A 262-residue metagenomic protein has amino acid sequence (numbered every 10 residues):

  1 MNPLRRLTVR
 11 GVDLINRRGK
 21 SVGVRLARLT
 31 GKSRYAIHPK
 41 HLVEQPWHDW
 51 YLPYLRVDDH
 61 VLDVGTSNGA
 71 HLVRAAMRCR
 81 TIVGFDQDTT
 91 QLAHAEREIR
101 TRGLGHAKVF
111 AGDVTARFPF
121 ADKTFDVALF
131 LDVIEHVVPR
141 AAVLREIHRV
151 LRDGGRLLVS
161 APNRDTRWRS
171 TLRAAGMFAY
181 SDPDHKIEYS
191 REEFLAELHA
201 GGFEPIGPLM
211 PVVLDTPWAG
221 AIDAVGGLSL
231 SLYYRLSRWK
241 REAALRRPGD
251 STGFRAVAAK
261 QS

Functional and structural regions predicted by a protein language model:
M1-A121, V127-L131, L144, L209-P211 (+2 more regions): Conserved N-terminal segment of class I S-adenosyl-L-methionine
T90, V138-A142, R169: Short N-terminal helix/helix-N-cap motif within the alpha/beta-hydrolase-1
T115, E204-Y234: Conserved catalytic loop of SAM-dependent methyltransferase domains
D132-H136: A short His-aromatic
A141-D153: A short glycine-rich, Lys/Arg-flanked "PGG" loop and its adjoining helix->strand segment in the class I
G155-A161: Conserved beta-strand signature within the Rossmann-like core of class I S-adenosyl-L-methionine
N163-H185: Short, glycine-/aromatic-enriched active-site segment of Class I SAM-dependent methyltransferases
K186-G201: Short alpha-helix
